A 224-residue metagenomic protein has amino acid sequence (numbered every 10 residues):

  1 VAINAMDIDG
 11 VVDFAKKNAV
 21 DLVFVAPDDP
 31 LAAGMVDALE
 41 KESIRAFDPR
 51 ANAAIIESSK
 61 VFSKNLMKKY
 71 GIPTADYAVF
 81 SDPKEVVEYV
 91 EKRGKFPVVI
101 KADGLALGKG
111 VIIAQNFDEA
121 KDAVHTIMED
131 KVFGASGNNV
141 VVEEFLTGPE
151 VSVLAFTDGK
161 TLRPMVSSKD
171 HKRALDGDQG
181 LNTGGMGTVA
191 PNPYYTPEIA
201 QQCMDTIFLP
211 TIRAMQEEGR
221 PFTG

Functional and structural regions predicted by a protein language model:
V1-A51: ATP-binding N-terminal substructure of ATP-dependent carboxylate-amine bond-forming enzymes
V1-M6, A78-D82, A114: Short acidic-hydrophobic, aromatic-tinged amphipathic segments that line or gate anion-handling sites
V12-D13, I55-V61, L175-G177: Short, charged, surface-exposed secondary-structure boundary motifs
F14, Y89-K92, A123: CheY-like receiver
L31-A33, V86, E150-V151: Short, well-ordered alpha-helical microsegments
F47-G110: A conserved helix-loop-beta module that forms one wall/lid of the active-site cleft in ATP-utilizing catalytic domains
A114-G224: Internal nucleotide-binding/catalytic subdomain
